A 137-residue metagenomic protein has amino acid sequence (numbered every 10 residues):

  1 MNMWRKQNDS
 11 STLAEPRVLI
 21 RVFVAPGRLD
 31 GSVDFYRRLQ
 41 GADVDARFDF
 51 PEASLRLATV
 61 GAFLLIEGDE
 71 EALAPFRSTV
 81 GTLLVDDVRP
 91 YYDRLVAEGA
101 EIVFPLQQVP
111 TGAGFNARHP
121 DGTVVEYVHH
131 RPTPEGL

Functional and structural regions predicted by a protein language model:
M1-V33, T79-G81, R131-L137: N-terminal beta-strand motif that seeds the catalytic metal site of vicinal oxygen chelate
N2-R5, D43-S78, V124-H130: Conserved short beta-strand elements that form part of the metal-binding/catalytic scaffold of enzyme active sites
D9-S11, D69-A72, P105: Short, flexible, glycine/charge-rich loop motifs used to bind or transfer phosphoryl groups or to couple energy/partner
S11-L19, F23-F63: Core segments of cupin and vicinal oxygen chelate
R17-G27, R56-T59, E70-E98, A113-R118 (+1 more regions): Vicinal oxygen chelate
V44-A46, E101-P105: A short linear hydrophobic-aromatic micro-motif
F48-D49, Q107-Q108, P134: Proline- and acidic/polar-enriched loop/turn elements at helix boundaries
P51-S54, V109-A113: Short acidic/glycine-enriched loop/turn segments that link adjacent beta-strands
